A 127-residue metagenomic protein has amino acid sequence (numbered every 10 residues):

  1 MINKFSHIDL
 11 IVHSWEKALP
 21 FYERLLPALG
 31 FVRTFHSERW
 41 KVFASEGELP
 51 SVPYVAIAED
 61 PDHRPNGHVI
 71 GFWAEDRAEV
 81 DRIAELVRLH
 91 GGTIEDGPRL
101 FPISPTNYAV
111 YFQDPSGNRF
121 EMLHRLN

Functional and structural regions predicted by a protein language model:
M1-L19, I70, L126: N-terminal beta-strand motif that seeds the catalytic metal site of vicinal oxygen chelate
I2-K4, H63-N66, S104: Short glycine-enriched loop/turn motifs at secondary-structure junctions
D9-V52: Core segments of cupin and vicinal oxygen chelate
V12-K17, F72-S116: Vicinal oxygen chelate
F43-E48, F112-P115, R125: Active-site beta-strand termini and strand-to-loop segments that position acidic
A44-L86: Long, continuous compositionally biased terminal/linker segments
P102-I103, R125-N127: A short acidic/small-residue loop/turn micro-motif
